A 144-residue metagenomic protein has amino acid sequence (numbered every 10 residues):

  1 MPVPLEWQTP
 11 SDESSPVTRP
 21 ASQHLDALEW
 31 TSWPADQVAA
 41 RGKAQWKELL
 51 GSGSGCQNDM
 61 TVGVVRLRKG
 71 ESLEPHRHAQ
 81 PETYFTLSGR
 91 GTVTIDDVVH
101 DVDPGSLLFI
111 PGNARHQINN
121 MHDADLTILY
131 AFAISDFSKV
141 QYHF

Functional and structural regions predicted by a protein language model:
M1-D59, Q141-F144: A short, N-terminal "cap"/entry segment at the start of jelly-roll beta-barrel domains of the cupin/DSBH fold
Q45-G51, G63-H78, G112: Conserved short histidine dyad/triad with adjacent acidic residue
V64-R68, R77-V93, A131-A133: Short, conserved beta-strand element in jelly-roll/cupin
V65, T83, F109, A124-Q141: A short hydrophobic beta-strand segment most commonly corresponding to one strand of the jelly-roll/cupin
K69, A79-Q80, V98, A114-R115 (+1 more regions): A generic "binding-loop/recognition-motif" signal
D97-G112: Short acidic-glycine-tyrosine-enriched beta hairpin
N120-M121: Asparagine-centered strand-capping/turn motif at beta-strand->loop junctions
